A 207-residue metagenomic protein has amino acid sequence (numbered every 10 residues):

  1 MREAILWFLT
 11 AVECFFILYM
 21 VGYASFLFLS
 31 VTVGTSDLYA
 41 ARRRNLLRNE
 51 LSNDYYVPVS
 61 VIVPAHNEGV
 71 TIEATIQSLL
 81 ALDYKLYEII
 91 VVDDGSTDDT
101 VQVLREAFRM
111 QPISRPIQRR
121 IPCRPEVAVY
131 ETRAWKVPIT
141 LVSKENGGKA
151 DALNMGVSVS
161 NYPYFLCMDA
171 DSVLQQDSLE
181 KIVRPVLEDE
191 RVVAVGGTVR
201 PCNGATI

Functional and structural regions predicted by a protein language model:
M1-Y55: N-terminal membrane-anchoring/stem segments of glycan-assembly enzymes
L46-I207: Internal catalytic domains of large membrane-associated glycosyltransferases
